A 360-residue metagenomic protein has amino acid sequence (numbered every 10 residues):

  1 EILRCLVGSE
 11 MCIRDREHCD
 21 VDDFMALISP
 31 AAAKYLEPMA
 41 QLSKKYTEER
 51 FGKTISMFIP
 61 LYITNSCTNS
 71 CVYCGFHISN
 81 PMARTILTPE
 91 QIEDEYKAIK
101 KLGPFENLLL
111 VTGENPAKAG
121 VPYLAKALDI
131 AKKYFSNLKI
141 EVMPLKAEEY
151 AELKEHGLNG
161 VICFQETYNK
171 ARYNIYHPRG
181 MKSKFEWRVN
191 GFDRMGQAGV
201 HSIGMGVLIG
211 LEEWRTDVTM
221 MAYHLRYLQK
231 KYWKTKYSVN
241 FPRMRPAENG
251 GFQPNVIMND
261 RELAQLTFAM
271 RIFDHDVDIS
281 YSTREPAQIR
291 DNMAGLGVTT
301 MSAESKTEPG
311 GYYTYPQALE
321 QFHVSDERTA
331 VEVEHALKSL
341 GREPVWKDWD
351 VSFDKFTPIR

Functional and structural regions predicted by a protein language model:
E1-G8, C12-I13: Single conserved hydrophobic/aromatic residue that forms the stacking wall/gate of nucleotide- or nucleobase-binding
I28, I59-L61, L109-A119, P246: Glycine-rich, proline-tolerant flexible connector loops at the mouths of alpha/beta enzymes
F51-G52, S56-Q91: Canonical Radical SAM [4Fe-4S] cluster-binding loop centered on the CxxxCxxC motif and its immediate flanking residues
I78-E93, I99-M195, H201-G204, I209-L211 (+1 more regions): Core AdoMet radical
L110-T112, E186-G250, E262-Q288, G295: Conserved C-terminal portion of the radical SAM core fold that forms the substrate/S-adenosylmethionine-binding
V121-K132, N159, W214-Y232, D260-A264 (+2 more regions): Short, electropositive alpha-helical surface patch
Y150, A171-Y176, L208-T216, Y232-I257 (+3 more regions): Flexible glycine/acidic-rich beta-alpha junction loops that bind and position SAM and/or redox cofactors in anaerobic
Y315-R360: Extended, intrinsically disordered, low-complexity segments
